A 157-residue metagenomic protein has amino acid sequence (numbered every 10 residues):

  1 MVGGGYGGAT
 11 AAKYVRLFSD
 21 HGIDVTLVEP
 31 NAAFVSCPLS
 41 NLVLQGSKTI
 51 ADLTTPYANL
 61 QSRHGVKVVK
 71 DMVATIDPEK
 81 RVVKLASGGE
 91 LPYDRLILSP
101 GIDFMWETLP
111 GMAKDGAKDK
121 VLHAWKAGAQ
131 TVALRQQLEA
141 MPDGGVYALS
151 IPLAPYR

Functional and structural regions predicted by a protein language model:
M1-K67, G116, P152-R157: Beta1-alpha1 glycine-rich phosphate/pyrophosphate-binding loop at the start of Rossmann-like nucleotide-binding domains
V66-Y156: FAD-binding core/adjacent interface of flavoenzyme oxidoreductases
